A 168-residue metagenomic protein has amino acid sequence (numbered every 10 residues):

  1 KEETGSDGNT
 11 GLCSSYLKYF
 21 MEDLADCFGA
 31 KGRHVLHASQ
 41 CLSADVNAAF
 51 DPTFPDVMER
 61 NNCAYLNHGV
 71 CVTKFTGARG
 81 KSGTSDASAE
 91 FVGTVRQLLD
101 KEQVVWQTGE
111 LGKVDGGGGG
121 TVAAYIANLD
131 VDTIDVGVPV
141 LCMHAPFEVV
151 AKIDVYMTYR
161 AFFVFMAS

Functional and structural regions predicted by a protein language model:
K1-Y65, C71, G117: Acidic/histidine-rich catalytic neighborhood of metal-dependent amide-processing enzymes
E3-G11, K81, S85, G112 (+1 more regions): Hydrophobic alpha-helical scaffolding
G8-Y19, D86-T94, G117-G120, I153-R160: Conserved active-site and cofactor/substrate-binding residues in soluble primary-metabolism enzymes
M21-F28, F50-D51, L99, Q103 (+2 more regions): Structural signal for hydrophobic packing residues in well-ordered secondary-structure cores of soluble enzyme domains
D23-G29, C71-G77, V138-V140, V164-S168: Short C-terminal domain-edge/linker segments immediately following a structured domain
D51-F54, M58-A145: Active-site-adjacent substrate-binding region of metalloamidase/peptidase-like peptide-processing proteins
V138-S168: His/Asp/Glu-rich mid-to-C-terminal helical/loop segments that flank catalytic regions of hydrolases
